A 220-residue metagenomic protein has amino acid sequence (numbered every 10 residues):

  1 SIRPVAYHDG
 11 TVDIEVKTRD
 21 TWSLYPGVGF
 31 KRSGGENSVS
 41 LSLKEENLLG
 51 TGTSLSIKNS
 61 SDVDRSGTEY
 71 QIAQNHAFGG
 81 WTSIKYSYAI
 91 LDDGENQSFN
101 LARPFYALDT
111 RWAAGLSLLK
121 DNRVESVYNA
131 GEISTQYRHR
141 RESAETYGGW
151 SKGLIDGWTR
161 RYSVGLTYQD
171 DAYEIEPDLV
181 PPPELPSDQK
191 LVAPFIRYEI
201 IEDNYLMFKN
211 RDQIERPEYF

Functional and structural regions predicted by a protein language model:
S1, G79-G80: Short secondary-structure junctions
S1-S38, S42-E45, S56-S60, R65-A73 (+3 more regions): Periplasmic polypeptide-binding modules associated with outer-membrane biogenesis and secretion
K17, R32, E45-N47, H76-G79 (+2 more regions): A broad, low-specificity signal for short, low-complexity segments enriched in glycine/proline and polar/charged
T18-D20, N47, K120, Y168: Short, small-residue-rich loop/turn micro-motifs
T21-S23, L48-G50, N75-G79, Y106-D109 (+2 more regions): Outer-membrane beta-barrel channels and translocator barrels
P26-V28, L55-N59, I84-Y86, A114-L118 (+1 more regions): Membrane-embedded beta-strand positions of outer-membrane beta-barrel proteins
G80-T82, Y86, Y198: A general secondary-structure boundary signal
A89-F220: Transmembrane beta-strand segments of outer-membrane beta-barrel domains in Gram-negative and organellar OMPs
